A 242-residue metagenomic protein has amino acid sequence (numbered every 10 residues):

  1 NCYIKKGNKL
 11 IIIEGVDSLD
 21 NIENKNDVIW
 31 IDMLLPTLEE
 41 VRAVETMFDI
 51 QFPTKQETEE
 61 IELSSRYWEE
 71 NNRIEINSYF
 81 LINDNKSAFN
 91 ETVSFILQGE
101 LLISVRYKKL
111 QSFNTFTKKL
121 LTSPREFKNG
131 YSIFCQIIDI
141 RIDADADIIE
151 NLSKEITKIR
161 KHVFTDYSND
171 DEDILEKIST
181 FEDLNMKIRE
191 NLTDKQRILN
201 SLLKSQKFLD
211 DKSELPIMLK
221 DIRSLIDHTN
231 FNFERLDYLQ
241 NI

Functional and structural regions predicted by a protein language model:
N1-R125, E155, D194, I198-D211: Helix-boundary and N-terminal cytosolic regulatory elements
N26, E39, N129-I133, E234: A generic structural signal for residues located within well-ordered alpha-helices of large catalytic or ligand-binding
L38-V41, F113, G130-Y131, D171 (+1 more regions): Alpha-helix initiation and N-capping motif
E100, R141, K158, H162-V163 (+1 more regions): Membrane-associated alpha-helical segments
S123-S132, H162-D170: Short, charge-rich amphipathic alpha-helices with coiled-coil/heptad character
P124-R141, D145, D211-D221: Long, non-coiled-coil amphipathic alpha-helical linker/lever segments that couple catalytic cores to other domains
I148: A small-molecule sensor/coupling module
L152: Conformational-control "hinges and anchors"
